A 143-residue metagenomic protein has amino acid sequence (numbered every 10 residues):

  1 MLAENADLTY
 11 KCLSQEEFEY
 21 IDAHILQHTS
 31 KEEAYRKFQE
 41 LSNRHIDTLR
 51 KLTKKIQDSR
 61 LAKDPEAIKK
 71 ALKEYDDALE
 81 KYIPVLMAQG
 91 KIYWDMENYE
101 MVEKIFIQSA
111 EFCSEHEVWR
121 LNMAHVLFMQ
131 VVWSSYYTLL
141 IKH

Functional and structural regions predicted by a protein language model:
M1, A23-L26, I92, V126: Residue-level signature for tetratricopeptide repeat
N5-S14, E40-T48, E74-A78, F106-E115 (+1 more regions): Solenoid-like repeat scaffolds
L26-L52: Extended alpha-helical scaffold segments
H28-T29, M96, Q130: Structural motif corresponding to the intra-repeat A-B loop/turn of tetratricopeptide repeats
T48-E80: Acidic, Ser/Thr- and Gly/Pro-rich intrinsically disordered linkers and low-complexity segments that flank or connect
